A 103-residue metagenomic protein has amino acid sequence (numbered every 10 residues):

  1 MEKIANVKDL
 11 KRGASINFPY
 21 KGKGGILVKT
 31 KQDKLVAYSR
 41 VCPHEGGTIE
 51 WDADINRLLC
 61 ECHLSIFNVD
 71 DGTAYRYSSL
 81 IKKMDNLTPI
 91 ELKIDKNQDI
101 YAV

Functional and structural regions predicted by a protein language model:
M1-D54, N68, N86-V103: N-terminal pre-ligand scaffold of iron-sulfur
N56-L64, A74-M84: Short cysteine/histidine-rich metal-coordination sites, predominantly Zn2+-binding motifs
